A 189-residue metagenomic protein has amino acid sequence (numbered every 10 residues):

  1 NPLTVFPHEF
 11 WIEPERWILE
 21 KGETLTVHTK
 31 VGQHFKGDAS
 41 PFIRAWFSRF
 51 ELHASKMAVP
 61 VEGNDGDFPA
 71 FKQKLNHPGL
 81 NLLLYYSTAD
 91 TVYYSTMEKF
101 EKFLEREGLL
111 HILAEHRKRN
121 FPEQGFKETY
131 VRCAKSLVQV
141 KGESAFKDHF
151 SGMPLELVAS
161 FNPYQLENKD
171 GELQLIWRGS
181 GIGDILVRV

Functional and structural regions predicted by a protein language model:
L3-G63: Start-of-domain marker
L3-T26, E107-G171, I176-G183: Beta-strand-rich domain onsets/edges
I12, K30-G32, F71, N81-L84 (+3 more regions): N-terminal secretory/targeting leader peptides
G22, P69-F71, L75-A89, E167-N168: Short tyrosine-centred short linear motifs in exposed loops/low-complexity segments
T26, F47-R49, L80, D170 (+1 more regions): Exposed beta-strand and adjacent loop surfaces of beta-rich binding modules that mediate intermolecular recognition
K36, S87-K99: Short acidic/polar inter-strand loop motif in beta-rich domains
F42-A45, S180-V189: Short, ordered, surface-exposed loop/turn motifs in non-cytosolic proteins
S48, K56-Q73, V92, R188-V189: Extended, well-structured beta-strand/loop surface patches that form recognition or cofactor-anchoring regions within
